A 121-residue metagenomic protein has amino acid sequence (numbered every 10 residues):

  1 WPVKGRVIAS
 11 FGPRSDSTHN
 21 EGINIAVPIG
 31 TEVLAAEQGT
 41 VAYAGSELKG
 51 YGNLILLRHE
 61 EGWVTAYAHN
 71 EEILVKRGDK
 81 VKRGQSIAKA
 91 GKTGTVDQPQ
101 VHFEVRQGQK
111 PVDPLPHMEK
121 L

Functional and structural regions predicted by a protein language model:
W1-Y51: Surface-exposed, glycine-biased beta-strand/turn segments
V7, G39, L57, G84 (+1 more regions): Terminal peptide-recognition signature
S10, A44-G45, N70-I73, A90-T93: Residue-level recognition of beta-strand microenvironments
G12-R14, P28-G30, Q38, S46-E47 (+4 more regions): Solvent-exposed coil/turn segments that connect beta secondary-structure elements in extracytoplasmic/periplasmic
G22-A26, N53-H59, H102-E104: Short, acidic/hydrophobic/Gly-rich beta-strand patch recurrent on exposed beta strands that often constitutes part
E32-V41, V75-A90: Short, well-structured beta-strand-loop connectors
A44, E60-G84: Short histidine-centered loop motifs in beta-beta connectors
D79-L121: Conserved, short, structured surface segments that act as functional micro-motifs
